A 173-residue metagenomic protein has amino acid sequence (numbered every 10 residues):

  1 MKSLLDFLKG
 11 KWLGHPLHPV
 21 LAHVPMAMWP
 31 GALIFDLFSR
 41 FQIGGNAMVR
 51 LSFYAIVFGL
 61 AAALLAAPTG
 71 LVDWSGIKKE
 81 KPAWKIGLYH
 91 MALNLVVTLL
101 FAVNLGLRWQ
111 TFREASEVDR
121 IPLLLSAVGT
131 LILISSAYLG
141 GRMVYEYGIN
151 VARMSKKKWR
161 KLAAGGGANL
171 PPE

Functional and structural regions predicted by a protein language model:
M1-E173: Polytopic transmembrane helical bundles with strong interfacial aromatic enrichment
